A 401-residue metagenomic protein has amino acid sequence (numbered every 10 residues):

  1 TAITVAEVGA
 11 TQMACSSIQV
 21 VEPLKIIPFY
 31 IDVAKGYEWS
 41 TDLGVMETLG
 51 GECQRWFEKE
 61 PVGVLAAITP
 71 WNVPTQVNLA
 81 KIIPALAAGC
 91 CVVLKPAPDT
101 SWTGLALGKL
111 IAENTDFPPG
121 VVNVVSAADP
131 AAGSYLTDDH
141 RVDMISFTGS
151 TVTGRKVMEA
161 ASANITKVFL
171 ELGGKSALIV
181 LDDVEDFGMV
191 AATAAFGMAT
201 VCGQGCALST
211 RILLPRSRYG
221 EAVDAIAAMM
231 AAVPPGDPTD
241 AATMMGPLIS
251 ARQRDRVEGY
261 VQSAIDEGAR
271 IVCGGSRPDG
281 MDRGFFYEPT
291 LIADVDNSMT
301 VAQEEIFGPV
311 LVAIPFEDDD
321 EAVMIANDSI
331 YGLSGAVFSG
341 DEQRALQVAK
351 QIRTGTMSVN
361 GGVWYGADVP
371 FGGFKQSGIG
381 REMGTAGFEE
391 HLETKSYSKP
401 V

Functional and structural regions predicted by a protein language model:
T1, V8, Q12, Y30-E38 (+17 more regions): Structural signal for hydrophobic packing residues in well-ordered secondary-structure cores of soluble enzyme domains
T1-C53: N-terminal Rossmann-like NAD(P)+-binding subdomain of aldehyde/semialdehyde dehydrogenases
T4, G89, V122, I145 (+6 more regions): Residue-level signal for inorganic ion chemistry
I27, G104-L107, L136, V157 (+5 more regions): Hydrophobic packing residues within well-ordered alpha-helices of enzyme cores
D42-M189, F316: Rossmann-like NAD(P) dinucleotide-binding subdomain of oxidoreductase/dehydrogenase enzymes
C91-V93, I271, T356: A short hydrophobic/small-residue beta-strand
D116, R141-V142, I179, P234 (+4 more regions): Conserved C-terminal structural/oligomerization subdomain of aldehyde/semialdehyde dehydrogenase
V152-D296, V359: ALDH superfamily catalytic-core signature
